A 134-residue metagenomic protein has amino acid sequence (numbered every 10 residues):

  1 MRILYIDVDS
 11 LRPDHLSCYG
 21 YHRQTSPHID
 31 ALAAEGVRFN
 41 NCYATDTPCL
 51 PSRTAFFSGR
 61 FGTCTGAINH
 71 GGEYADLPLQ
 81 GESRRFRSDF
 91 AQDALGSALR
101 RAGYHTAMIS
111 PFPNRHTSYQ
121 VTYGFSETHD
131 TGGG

Functional and structural regions predicted by a protein language model:
M1, R23-P27, P51, F90-S97 (+1 more regions): A structural signal for well-ordered alpha-helical segments within the folded catalytic domains of diverse enzymes
M1-N40, D46: Active-site-proximal N-terminal segment of extracellular/periplasmic enzymes that hydrolyze or transfer
M1-R2, T54, Y104: Residue-level detector of short, conserved catalytic/binding motifs and their immediate flanks
C18-R23, V37-F61, N69, M108-Q120: Short, solvent-exposed turn/loop segments enriched in Gly/Ser/Thr/Pro and often Arg
D30-A34, F57, R100: Alpha-helix boundary recognition
S58-G134: Catalytic-site neighborhoods of secreted/periplasmic enzymes that process anionic sulfate/phosphate groups
